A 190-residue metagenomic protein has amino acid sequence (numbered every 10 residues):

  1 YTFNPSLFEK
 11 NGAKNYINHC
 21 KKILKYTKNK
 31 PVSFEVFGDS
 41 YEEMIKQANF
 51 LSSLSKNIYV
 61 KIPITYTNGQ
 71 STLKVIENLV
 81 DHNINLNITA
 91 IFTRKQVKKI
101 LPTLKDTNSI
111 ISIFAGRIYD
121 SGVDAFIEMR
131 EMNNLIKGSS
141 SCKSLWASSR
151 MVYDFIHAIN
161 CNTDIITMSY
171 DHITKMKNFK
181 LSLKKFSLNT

Functional and structural regions predicted by a protein language model:
T2-H82, A115-I118: Active-site beta->alpha loop and helix N-cap motifs at the rims of alpha/beta catalytic domains
N15, H19-K22, K46-F50, T72-K74 (+4 more regions): General "foldedness" signal
I84-T174, K180-T190: Catalytic alpha/beta core domains of metabolic enzymes, predominantly
